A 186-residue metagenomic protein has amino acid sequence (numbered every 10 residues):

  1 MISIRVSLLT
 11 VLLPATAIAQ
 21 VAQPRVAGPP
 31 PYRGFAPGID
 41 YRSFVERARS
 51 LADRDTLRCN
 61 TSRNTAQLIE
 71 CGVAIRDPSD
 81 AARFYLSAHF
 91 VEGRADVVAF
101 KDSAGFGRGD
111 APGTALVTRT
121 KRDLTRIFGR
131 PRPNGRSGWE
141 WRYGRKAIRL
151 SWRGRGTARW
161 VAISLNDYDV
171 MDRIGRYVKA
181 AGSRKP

Functional and structural regions predicted by a protein language model:
M1-L8: Bacterial N-terminal signal peptides that target proteins for export
R5, P24-A27, S87: Short, functionally important structural connectors and interaction interfaces within domains
V6, F90-R94, D102-A104: Generic secondary-structure microfeatures
V11-A19: Hydrophobic h-region of N-terminal signal peptides that target proteins for export in Gram-negative bacteria
Q20-E70, V97-P186: Non-cytosolic coordination micro-motifs
G72-E92: Compositionally biased P/S/T/G-rich terminal and signal peptide-adjacent segments that lie outside catalytic cores
